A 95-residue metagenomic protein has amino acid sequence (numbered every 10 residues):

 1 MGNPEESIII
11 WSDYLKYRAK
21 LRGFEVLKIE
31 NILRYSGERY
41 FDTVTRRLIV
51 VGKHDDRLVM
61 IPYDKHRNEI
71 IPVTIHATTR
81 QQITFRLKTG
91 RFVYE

Functional and structural regions predicted by a protein language model:
M1-E95: Ribonuclease/tRNase effector modules and their secretory precursors
